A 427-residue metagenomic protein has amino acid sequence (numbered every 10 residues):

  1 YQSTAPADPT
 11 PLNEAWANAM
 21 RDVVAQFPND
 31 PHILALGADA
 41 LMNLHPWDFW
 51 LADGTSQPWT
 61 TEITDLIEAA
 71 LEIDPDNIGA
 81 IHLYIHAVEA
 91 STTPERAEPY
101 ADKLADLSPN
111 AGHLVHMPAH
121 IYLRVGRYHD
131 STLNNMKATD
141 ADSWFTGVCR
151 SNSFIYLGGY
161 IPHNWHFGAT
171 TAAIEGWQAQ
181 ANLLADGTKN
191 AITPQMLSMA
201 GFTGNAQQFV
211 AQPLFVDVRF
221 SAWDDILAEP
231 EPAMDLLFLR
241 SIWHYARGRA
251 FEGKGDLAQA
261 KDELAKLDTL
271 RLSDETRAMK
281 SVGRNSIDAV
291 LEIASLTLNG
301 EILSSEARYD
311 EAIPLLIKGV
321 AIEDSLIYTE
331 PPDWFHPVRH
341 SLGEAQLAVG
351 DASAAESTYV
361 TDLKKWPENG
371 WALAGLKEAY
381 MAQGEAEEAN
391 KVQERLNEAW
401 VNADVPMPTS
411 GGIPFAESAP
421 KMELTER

Functional and structural regions predicted by a protein language model:
Q26, L71-I73, K103-N110, A141 (+8 more regions): Solenoid-like repeat scaffolds
D30-I33, D76-I78, A111, F145 (+6 more regions): Residue-level recognition of tetratricopeptide repeat
L36, L83, M117, R124 (+8 more regions): "A position-specific structural signal for the A-helix of alpha-solenoid helical repeats
L41, A87-V88, Y122, A172 (+5 more regions): Residue at a conserved register position within TPR or TPR-like alpha-solenoid repeats
L123, H129-S143, A172-A191, K261-L272 (+3 more regions): TPR/TPR-like (Sel1-like) alpha-helical repeat modules
